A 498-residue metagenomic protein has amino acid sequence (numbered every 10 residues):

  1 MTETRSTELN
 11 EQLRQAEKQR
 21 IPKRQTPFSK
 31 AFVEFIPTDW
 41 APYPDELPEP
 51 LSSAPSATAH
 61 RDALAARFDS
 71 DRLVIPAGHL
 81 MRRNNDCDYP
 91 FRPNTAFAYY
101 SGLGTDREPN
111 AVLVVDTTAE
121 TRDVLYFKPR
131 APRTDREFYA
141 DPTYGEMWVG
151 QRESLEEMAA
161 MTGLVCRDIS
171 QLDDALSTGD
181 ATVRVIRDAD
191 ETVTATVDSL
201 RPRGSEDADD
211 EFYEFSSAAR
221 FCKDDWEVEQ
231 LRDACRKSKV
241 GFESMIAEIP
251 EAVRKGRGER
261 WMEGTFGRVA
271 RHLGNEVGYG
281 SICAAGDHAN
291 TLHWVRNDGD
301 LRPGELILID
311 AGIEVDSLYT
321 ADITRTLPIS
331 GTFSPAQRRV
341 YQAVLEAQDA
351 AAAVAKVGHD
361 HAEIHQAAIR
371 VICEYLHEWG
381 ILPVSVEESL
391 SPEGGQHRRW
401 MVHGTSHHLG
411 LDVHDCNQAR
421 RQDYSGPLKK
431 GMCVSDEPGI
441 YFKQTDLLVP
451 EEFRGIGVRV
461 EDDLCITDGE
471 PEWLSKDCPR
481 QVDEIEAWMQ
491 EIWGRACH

Functional and structural regions predicted by a protein language model:
M1-H498: Active-site neighborhoods and metal-handling regions in enzymes and metal-associated proteins
